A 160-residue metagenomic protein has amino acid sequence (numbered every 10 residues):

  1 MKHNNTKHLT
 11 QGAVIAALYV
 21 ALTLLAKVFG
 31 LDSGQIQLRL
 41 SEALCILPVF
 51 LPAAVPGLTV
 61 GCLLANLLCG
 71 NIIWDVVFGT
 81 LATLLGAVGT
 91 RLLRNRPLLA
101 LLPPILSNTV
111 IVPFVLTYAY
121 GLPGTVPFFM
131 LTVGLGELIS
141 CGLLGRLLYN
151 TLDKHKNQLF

Functional and structural regions predicted by a protein language model:
M1-P56: Hydrophobic transmembrane alpha-helices
Y19, T23, G61-N66: Small-polar-interrupted transmembrane alpha-helices in polytopic inner-membrane proteins
K27-Q35, A43, L63-F160: Membrane-embedded alpha-helical hairpins and interfacial helices in multi-pass inner-membrane proteins
L47-A54, L58-C62, N71, D75: Interfacial helix-start motif at the membrane-water boundary
